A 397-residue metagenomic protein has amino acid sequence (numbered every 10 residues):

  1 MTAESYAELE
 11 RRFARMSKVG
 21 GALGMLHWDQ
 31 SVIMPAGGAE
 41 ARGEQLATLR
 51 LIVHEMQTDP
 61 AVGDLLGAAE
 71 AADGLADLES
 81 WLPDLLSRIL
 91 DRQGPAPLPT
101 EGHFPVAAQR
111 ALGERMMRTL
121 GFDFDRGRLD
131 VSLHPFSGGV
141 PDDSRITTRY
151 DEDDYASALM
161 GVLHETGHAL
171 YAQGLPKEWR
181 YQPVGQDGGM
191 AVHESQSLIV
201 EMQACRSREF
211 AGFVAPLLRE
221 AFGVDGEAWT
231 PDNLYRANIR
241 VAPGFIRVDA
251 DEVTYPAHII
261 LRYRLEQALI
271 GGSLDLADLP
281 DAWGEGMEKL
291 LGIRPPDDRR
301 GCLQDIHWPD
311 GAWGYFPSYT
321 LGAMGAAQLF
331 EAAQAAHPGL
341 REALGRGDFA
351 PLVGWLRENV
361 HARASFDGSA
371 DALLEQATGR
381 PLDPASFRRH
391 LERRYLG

Functional and structural regions predicted by a protein language model:
M1-W81, R88: N-terminal helix-rich structural modules
T2, G21-G24, S31, G37 (+3 more regions): C-terminal, non-catalytic "cap/extension" segments appended to globular domains
L9, S157-K177, E194-L198: Active-site recognition of the HExxH zinc-binding catalytic motif
A41, L78, P105, G138-D142 (+10 more regions): Secondary-structure capping and boundary motifs in well-ordered enzyme cores
L75-S157: Contiguous, non-catalytic segments that form substrate-binding/exosite surfaces or channel walls
V106-D130, T166, A221-L261: All-alpha helical catalytic cores of prenyl diphosphate-utilizing isoprenoid enzymes
D125, E178-Q182, R206-P216, L276-A277: Acidic/polar loop patches that form or flank catalytic/metal-binding clefts of enzymes that bind anionic ligands
Q186-E227: Post-HExxH zinc-binding segment in Zn-dependent metallohydrolases
